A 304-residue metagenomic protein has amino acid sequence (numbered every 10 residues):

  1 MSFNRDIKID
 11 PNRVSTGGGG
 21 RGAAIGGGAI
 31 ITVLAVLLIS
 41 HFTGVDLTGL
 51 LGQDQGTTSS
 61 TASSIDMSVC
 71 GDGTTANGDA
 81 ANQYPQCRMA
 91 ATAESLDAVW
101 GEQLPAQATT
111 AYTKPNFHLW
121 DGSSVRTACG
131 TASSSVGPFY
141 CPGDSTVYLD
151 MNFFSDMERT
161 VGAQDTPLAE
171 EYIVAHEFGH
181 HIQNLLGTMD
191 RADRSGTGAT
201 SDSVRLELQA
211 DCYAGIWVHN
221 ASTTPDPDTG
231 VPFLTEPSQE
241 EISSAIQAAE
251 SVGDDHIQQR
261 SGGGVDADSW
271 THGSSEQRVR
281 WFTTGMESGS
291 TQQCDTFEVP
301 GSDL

Functional and structural regions predicted by a protein language model:
M1-T74: Long amphipathic alpha-helical segments used for membrane anchoring, targeting, substrate engagement, or oligomerization
S2-S15, G198-T229: Post-HExxH zinc-binding segment in Zn-dependent metallohydrolases
L38, W100, L149, Y172-L185 (+2 more regions): Active-site recognition of the HExxH zinc-binding catalytic motif
L51, S123-D150: Catalytic zinc-binding patch centered on the HExxH motif and its immediate surroundings that defines zinc-dependent
M89-A93, D97, Q103-P105, Q209-I257: Short helix/loop segments within enzyme catalytic domains that coordinate or immediately flank catalytic cofactors
S155-Y172, G198-V204: Short pre-active-site segment immediately N-terminal to the catalytic Zn-binding motif
F178-R194, I216-W217, A221-T223: Catalytic Zn2+-binding segment of zinc metalloproteases
D254-L304: Pan-zinc metallopeptidase signature
